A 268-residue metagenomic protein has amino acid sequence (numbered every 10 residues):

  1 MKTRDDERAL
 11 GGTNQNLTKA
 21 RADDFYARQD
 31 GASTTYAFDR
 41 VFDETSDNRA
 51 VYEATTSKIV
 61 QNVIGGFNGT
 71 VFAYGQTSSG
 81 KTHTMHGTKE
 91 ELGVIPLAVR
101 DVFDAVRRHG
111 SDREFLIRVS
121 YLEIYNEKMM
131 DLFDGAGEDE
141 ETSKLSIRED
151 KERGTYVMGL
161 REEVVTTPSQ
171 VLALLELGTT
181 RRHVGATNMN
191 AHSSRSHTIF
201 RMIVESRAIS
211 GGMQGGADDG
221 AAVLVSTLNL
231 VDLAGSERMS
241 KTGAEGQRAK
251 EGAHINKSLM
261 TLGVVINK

Functional and structural regions predicted by a protein language model:
M1-K268: Microtubule-binding structural modules
